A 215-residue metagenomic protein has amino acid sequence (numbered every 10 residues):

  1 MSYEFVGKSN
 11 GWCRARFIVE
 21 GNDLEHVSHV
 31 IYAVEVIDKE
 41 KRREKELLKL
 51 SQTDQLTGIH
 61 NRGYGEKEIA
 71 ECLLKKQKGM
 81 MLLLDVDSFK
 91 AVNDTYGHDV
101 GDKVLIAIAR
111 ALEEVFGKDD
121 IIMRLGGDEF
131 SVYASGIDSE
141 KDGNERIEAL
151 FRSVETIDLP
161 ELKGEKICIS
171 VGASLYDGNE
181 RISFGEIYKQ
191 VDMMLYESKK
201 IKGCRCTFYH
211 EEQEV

Functional and structural regions predicted by a protein language model:
M1-R14, H26-S28, E165: Per-ARNT-Sim (PAS) sensory domains and their PAS-associated C-terminal
A15-V30, D38-R42: Short loop/turn elements at sensory-signaling interfaces that couple input to output
K45-K67, L84-H98, I106: Conserved nucleotide-binding and Mg2+-coordinating catalytic segments in signaling enzymes
L48-K49, R62-K78, A109-G117: Short regulatory alpha-helical coupling segments that immediately precede and/or link into cyclic nucleotide signaling
L84-V100, L112, F116, Y133-I137: Active-site loop/short helix in cyclic nucleotide turnover domains
F89, I108, I122, F130 (+1 more regions): Hydrophobic framework residues that shape the active-site pocket of cyclic nucleotide turnover catalytic cores
I121-L125, E165: A short pre-motif secondary-structure segment
N144, E148, L162-K163, C168 (+2 more regions): Catalytic-core segments of nucleotide cyclases and related cyclic-nucleotide turnover enzymes
